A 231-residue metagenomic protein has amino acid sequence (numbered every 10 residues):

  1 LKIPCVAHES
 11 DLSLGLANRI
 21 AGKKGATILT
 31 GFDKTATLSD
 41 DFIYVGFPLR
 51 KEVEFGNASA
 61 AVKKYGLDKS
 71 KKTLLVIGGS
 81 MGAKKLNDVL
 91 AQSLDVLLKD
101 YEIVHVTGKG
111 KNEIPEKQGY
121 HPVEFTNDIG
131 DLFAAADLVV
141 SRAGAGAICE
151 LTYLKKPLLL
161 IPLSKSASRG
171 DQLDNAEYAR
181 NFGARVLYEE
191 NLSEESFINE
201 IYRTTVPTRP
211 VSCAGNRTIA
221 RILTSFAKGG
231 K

Functional and structural regions predicted by a protein language model:
K2-S59, L67: Active-site-proximal region of nucleotide-activated glycan assembly enzymes, centered on histidine/acidic-rich loops
I3-P4, D137-L138, K155-L163: Structural loop-to-beta junction motif characteristic of Rossmann-like glycosyltransferase folds
K23-K24, D131-A135, Y153: Alpha-helix C-terminal capping/helix-to-coil transition sites in glycosyltransferase folds
A26-T27, D41, L138, P157 (+1 more regions): Well-ordered beta-strand positions
A58-K63, L67-L138, L173-A176, N181 (+1 more regions): Donor-nucleotide binding loops and adjacent catalytic segments primarily of GT-B fold Leloir glycosyltransferases
T126, A134-C149, P157: Acidic donor-binding loop of glycosyltransferase active sites
G130, I148-L154, E177: Short alpha-helical segment that forms part of, or immediately flanks, the ligand-binding pocket in carbohydrate-active
I198-R203, S212-K231: C-terminal alpha-helical cap of glycosyltransferases
